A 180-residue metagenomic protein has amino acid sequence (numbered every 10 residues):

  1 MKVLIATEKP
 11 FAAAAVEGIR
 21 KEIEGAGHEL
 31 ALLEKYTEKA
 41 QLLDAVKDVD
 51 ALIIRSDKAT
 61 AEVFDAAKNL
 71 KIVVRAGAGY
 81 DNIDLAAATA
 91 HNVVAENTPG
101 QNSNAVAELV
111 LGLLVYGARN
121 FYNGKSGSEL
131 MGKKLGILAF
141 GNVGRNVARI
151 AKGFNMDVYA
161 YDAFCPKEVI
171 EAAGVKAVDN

Functional and structural regions predicted by a protein language model:
M1-V49, D157: N-terminal glycine-/charge-rich "phosphate-binding" loop or analogous flexible N-terminal tail
I5-T7, I54, A139, D162: Short beta-strand/turn micro-motifs composed of small residues that flank or help shape donor/cofactor-binding pockets
K9-A12, E34-E38, R55-A59, G77-Y80 (+1 more regions): Short beta->alpha connector loops
E22, L109, N146, I150: Rossmann-fold NAD(P)-dependent oxidoreductase module
A31, D50-Y122, G127: Phosphate/diphosphate ligand-binding glycine-rich loop within oxidoreductases
E38-L42, K58-V63, D179-N180: Short acidic active-site motifs
G127-N180: Rossmann-like dinucleotide/phosphate-binding beta-alpha-beta segment
